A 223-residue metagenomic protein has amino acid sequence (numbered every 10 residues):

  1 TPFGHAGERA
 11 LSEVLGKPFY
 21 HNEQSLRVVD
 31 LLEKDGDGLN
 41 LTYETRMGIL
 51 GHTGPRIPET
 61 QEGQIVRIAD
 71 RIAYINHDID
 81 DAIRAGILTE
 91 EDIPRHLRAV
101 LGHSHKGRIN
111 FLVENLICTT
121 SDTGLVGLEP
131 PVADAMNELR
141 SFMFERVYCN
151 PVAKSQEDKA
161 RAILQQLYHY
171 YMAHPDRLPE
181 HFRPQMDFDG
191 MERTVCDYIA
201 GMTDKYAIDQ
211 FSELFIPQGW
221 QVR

Functional and structural regions predicted by a protein language model:
T1-V14, N22: Aspartate-rich (DDxxD/NDxxD/DxxxD) Mg2+/diphosphate-binding motifs and their adjoining helix-loop segments
F19, E23-R223: Histidine-centered, transition-metal-coordinating active-site segments
